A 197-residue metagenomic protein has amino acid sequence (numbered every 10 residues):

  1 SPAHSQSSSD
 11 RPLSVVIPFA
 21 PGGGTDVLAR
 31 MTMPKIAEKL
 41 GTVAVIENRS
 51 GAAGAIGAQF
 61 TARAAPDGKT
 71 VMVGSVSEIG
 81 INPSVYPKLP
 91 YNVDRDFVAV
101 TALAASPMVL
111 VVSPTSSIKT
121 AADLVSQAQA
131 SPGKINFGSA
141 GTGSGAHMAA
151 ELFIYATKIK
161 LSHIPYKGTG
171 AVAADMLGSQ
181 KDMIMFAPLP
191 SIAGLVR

Functional and structural regions predicted by a protein language model:
P2-V15, E38, V43, A65-T70 (+2 more regions): Immediate post-signal peptide segment of exported/extracytoplasmic ligand-binding proteins
H4-Q6, E47, K119: Boundary of Sec targeting at the N-terminus
V15-L28, S50-A52, S139-G145: Extracytoplasmic "Venus flytrap"
T25-G41, H147-Y155, G194: Short, polar/charged alpha-helical segment
I36, R63-K69, V76, S84-A171 (+1 more regions): Hinge/capping helix and adjacent helix->loop/strand transition within the periplasmic-binding protein
R49-G57, S106, G141, H163-A174 (+1 more regions): Short helix-initiation/N-cap motifs at beta->coil->alpha
M72-E78, N82, T169, F186-I192: Beta->alpha turn/N-cap motifs
T120, I192-R197: C-terminal lobe and pocket-closing loops of periplasmic/extracytoplasmic Venus-flytrap solute-binding proteins
